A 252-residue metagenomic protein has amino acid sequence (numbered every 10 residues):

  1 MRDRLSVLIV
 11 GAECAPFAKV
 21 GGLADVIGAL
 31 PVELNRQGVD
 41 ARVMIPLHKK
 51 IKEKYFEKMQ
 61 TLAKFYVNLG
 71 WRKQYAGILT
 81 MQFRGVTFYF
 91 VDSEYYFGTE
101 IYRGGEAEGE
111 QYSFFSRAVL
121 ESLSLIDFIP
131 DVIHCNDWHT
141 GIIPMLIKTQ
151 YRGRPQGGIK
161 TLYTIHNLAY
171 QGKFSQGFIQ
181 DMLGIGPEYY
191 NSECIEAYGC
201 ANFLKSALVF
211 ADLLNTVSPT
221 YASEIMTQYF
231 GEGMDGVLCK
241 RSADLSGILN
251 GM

Functional and structural regions predicted by a protein language model:
M1-M252: Catalytic cores of nucleotide-sugar-dependent glycosyltransferases that transfer UDP/GDP/TDP-activated
